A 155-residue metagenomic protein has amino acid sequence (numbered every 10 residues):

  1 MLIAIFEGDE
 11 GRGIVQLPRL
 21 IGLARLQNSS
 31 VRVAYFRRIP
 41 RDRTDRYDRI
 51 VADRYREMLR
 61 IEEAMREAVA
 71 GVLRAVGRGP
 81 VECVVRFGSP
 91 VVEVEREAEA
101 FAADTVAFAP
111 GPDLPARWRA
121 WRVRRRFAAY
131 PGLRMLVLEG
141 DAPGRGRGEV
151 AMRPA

Functional and structural regions predicted by a protein language model:
M1-A52, L133-G140: Small/aliphatic-rich secondary-structure junction motif
M1-G8, P90, R124-F127: Generic low-polarity alpha-helical segments
V15-P18, W118-R122: Generic recognition of short, well-ordered alpha-helical segments
L20-L23, V123, F127: Hydrophobic residues within alpha-helices that form the first helical element adjacent to the glycine-rich loop
I39-V106, G111-R119, R125, A129-Y130 (+1 more regions): Charged, low-complexity cytosolic intrinsically disordered regulatory segments
